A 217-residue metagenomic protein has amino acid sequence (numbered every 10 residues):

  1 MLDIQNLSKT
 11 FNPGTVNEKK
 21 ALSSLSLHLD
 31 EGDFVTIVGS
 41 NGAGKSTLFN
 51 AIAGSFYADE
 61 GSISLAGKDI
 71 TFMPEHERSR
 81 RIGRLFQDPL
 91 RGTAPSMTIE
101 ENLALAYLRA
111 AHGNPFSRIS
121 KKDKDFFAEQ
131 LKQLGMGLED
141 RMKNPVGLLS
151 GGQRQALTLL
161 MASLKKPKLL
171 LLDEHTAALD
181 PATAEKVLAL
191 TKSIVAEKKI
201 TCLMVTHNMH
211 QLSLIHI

Functional and structural regions predicted by a protein language model:
M1, T10-S24, P74: A short, flexible loop at the N-terminus of ABC-type nucleotide-binding domains that lies
T15, D69-G83, R91, G113-S120: ABC ATPase NBD coupling module
V38-S40: The feature captures the beta-strand-to-loop junction immediately N-terminal to the Walker
A53: Helix-to-loop junction immediately C-terminal to a conserved catalytic motif
G61-D69: Conserved ABC transporter NBD signature motif
A162-S163: ABC ATPase C-loop
T206-H207: H-loop/switch region of ABC-family ATPase nucleotide-binding domains
H216-I217: Conserved small/polar residues in nucleotide/adenosyl-binding loops
